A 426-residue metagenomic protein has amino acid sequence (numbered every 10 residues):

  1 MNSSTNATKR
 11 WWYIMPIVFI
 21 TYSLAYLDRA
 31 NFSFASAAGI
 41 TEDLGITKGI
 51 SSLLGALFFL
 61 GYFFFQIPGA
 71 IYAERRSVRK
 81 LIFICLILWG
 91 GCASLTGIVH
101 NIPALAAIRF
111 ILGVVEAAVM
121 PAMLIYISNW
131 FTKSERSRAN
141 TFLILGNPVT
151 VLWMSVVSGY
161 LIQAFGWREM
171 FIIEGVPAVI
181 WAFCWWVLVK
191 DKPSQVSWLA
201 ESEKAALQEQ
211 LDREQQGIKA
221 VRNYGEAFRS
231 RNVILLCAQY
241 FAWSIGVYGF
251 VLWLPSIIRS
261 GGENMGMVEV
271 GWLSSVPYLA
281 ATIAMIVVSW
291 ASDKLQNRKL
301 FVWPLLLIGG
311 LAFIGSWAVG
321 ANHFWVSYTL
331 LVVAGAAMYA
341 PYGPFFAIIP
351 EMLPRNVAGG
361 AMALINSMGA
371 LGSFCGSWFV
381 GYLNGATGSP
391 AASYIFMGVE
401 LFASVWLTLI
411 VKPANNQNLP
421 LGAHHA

Functional and structural regions predicted by a protein language model:
S33-F34, A227-S289, Y342, F346 (+1 more regions): Extracytoplasmic gate region of multi-pass secondary transporters
G45, S77, I98-A104, V115 (+4 more regions): Helix-breaking motifs and short loop linkers at transmembrane-helix boundaries and internal kinks in secondary membrane
F64-P103: Conserved MFS/SLC helix-loop-helix module at the cytosolic interface between two early adjacent transmembrane helices
F65-S77, M285-N297, N384-G385: Helix-to-loop junctions at the C-terminal end of transmembrane segments in multipass secondary transporters
E74-L86, D293-L306: Cytoplasmic membrane-interface "Motif A"-like loop-to-helix N-cap segments of 12-TM Major Facilitator Superfamily
I108-G146: Cytoplasmic helix-loop-helix junction between adjacent transmembrane helices in 12-TM secondary transporters
L143-V196: Helix-loop-helix hairpin linking two adjacent transmembrane segments in secondary transporters
R298-I348: C-terminal transmembrane helical hairpin of 12-TM major facilitator-type secondary transporters
